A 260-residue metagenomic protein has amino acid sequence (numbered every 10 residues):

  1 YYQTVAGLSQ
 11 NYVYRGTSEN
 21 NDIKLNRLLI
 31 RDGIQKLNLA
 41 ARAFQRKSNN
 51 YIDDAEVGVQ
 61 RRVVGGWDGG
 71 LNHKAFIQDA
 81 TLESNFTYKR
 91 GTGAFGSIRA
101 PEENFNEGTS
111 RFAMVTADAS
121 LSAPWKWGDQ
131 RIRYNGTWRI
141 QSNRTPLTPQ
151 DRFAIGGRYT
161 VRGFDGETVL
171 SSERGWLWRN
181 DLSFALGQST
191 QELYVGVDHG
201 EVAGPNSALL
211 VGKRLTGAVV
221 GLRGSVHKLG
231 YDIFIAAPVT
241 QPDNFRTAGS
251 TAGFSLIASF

Functional and structural regions predicted by a protein language model:
Y1, A43, G163-T168, V195-E201 (+1 more regions): Transmembrane beta-strand segments that form the barrel wall of outer-membrane beta-barrel proteins
Y1-A80, A248-S259: Gram-negative/organellar outer-membrane beta-barrel architecture
Y1-Q3, D32-L37, I77-L82, K126-D129 (+2 more regions): Repeated loop/turn-to-beta-strand initiation elements of outer-membrane beta-barrel proteins
G16, L170-R174, S207, G212-K213 (+1 more regions): Solvent-exposed loop/turn segments connecting transmembrane beta-strands in outer-membrane beta-barrel proteins
N49-H199, A203-P205, R246: C-terminal outer-membrane beta-barrel translocator/porin domains of Gram-negative envelope proteins and their
R179-D181, L215-R223: Short glycine-rich, acidic/polar surface loops and turns
H199-A218: Outer-membrane beta-barrel transmembrane domain signature
V226-S255, S259: Predominantly the C-terminal beta-signal and adjacent terminal strand-loop region of outer-membrane beta-barrel
